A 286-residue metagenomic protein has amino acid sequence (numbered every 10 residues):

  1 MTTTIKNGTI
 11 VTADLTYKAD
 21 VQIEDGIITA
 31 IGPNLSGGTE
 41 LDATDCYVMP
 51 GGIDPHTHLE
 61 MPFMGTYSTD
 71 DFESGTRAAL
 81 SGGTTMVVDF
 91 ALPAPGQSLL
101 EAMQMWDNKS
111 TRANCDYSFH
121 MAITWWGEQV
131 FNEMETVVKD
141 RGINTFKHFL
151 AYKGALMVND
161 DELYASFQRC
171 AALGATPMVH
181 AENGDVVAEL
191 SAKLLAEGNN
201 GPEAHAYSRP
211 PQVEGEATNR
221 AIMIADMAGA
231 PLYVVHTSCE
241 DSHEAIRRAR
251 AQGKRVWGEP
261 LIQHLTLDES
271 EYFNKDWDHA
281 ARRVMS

Functional and structural regions predicted by a protein language model:
M1-T4, T9-G51: Histidine-rich, glycine-flanked metal-binding segment
G8, G26, D45, H56 (+7 more regions): Divalent metal-coordination and catalytic microenvironments
A43-R112, Q129: Metal-associated gating/positioning segment near the N- to mid-region
D54-T57, T84-D89, C115-S118, A196-A206 (+1 more regions): Gly-rich Lys/Arg/Thr-decorated short loops/hinges at beta-loop-alpha junctions or inter-strand turns that position
V88-D89, S118-M121, P231-H236: Short catalytic-loop micro-motif centered on adjacent basic/acidic residues
K109-I123: A glycine-rich helix N-cap at a beta->alpha junction
T124-E128: Active-site beta->alpha loop and helix N-cap motifs at the rims of alpha/beta catalytic domains
N132-S286: Histidine/acidic residue-rich metal-binding segments in metalloenzymes
